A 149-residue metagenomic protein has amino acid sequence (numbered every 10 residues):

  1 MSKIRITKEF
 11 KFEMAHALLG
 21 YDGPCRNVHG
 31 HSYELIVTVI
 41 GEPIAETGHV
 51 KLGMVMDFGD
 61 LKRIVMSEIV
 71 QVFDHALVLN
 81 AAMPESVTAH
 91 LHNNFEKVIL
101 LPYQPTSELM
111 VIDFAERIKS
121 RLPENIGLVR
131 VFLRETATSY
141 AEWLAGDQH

Functional and structural regions predicted by a protein language model:
M1-H149: Charge-rich, low-complexity N-terminal segments
